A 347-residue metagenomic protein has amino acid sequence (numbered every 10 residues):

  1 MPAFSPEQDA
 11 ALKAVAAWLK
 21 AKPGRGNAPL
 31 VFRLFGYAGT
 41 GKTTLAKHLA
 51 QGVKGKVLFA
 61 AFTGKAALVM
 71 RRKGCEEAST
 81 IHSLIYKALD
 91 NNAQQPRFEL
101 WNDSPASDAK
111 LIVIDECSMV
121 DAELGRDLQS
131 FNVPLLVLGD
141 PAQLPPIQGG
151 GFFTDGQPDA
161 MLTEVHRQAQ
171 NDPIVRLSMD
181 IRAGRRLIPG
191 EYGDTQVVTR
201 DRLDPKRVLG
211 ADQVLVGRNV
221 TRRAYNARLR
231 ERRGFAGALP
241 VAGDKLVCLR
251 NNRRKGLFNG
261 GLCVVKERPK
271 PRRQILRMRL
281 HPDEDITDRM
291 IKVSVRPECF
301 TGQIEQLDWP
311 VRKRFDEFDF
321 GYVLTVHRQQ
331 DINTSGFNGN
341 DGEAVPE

Functional and structural regions predicted by a protein language model:
M1-A10: Dynamic helix-loop-helix/coil hinge segments at AAA+ ATPase domain boundaries and subdomain interfaces
A11-T40, E123-V133, L138-C299, W309: Conserved helicase motor core of P-loop NTPases
L45, L49: Hydrophobic positions on the alpha1 helix immediately C-terminal to the Walker A/P-loop
Q51-F59: Post-Walker A helix-loop "phosphate-sensing" segment adjacent to the P-loop in P-loop NTPases
A60-D108: Inter-Walker segment of RecA-like/P-loop motor cores
D115-E116, G139: Walker B catalytic acidic pair
L276-E347: C-terminal accessory regions
